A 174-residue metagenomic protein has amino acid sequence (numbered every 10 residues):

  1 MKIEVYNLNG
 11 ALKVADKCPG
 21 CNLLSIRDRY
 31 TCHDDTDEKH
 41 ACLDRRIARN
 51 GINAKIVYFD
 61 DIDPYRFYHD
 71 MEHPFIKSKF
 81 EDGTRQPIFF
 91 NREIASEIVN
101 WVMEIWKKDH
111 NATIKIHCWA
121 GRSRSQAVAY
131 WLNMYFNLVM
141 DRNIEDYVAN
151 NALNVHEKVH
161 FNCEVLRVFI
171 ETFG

Functional and structural regions predicted by a protein language model:
M1-D60: Glycine-rich, flexible N-terminal cofactor/catalytic loop recognition
L12-K13, T31, R45-R49, Y58 (+2 more regions): Extended interaction regions within the primary functional domain
C18, E93, E97, S123-A127: Short, well-structured alpha-helical interface segments that form or flank functional binding sites
R29, W119-A120, N151-H156: Short beta-alpha junction loops
C32-D34, Y65, R122-A127: Short catalytic/ligand-binding loop motif for oxyanion handling, primarily in non-cytosolic enzymes, centered on
G51-I114: Helix-loop module immediately N-terminal to the HCX5R catalytic loop in PTP-like cysteine phosphatase domains
W106-F136: Catalytic cysteine-centered active loop of the rhodanese-like fold, especially the PTP/DSP P-loop
Y130, M134, L138-G174: Cysteine-dependent PTP/DSP-like catalytic domain, specifically the C-terminal lobe
